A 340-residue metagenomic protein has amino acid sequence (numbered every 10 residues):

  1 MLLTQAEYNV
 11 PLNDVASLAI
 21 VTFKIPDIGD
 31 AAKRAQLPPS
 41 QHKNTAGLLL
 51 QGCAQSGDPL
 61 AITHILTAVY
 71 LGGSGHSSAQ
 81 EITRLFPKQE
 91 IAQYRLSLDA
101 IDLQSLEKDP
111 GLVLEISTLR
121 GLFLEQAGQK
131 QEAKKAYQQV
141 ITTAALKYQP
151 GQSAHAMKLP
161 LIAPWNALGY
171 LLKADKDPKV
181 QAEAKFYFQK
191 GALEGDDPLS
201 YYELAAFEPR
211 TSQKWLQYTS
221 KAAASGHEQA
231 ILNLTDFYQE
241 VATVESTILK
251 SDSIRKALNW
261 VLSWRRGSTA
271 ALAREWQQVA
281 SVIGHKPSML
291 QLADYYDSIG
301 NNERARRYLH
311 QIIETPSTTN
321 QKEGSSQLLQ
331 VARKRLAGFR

Functional and structural regions predicted by a protein language model:
S17, V21, H64, L112-E115 (+8 more regions): "A position-specific structural signal for the A-helix of alpha-solenoid helical repeats
T22, V69-G72, H76, L124 (+6 more regions): Residue at a conserved register position within TPR or TPR-like alpha-solenoid repeats
N44, H76, Q131, K179-A182 (+3 more regions): Residue register within tetratricopeptide repeats
S56-L60, G72-G73, S105-V113, Q129 (+10 more regions): Short helix-capping/linker turns of helical repeat alpha-solenoids
G128, K176-K179, R210, A242 (+2 more regions): Residue-level detector of the short coil/turn that links helix A to helix B within each tetratricopeptide repeat
I141-T142, A223-A224, I254-A257, D297 (+1 more regions): TPR/TPR-like (Sel1-like) alpha-helical repeat modules
